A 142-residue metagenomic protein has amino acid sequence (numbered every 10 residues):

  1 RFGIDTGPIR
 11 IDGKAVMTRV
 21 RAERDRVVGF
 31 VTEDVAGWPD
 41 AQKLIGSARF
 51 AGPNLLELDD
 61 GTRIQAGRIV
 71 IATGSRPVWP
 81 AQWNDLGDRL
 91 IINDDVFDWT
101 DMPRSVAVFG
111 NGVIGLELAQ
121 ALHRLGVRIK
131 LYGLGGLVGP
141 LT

Functional and structural regions predicted by a protein language model:
R1-R19: Glycine-rich active-site loop/strand segments that organize a redox cofactor
G3, W38-D40, G126: Glycine-centered loop/turn motif at secondary-structure junctions
T6, R49, S75-P77, V113-L118: Short, flexible micro-motifs
G7, T18, A36-G37, I71 (+1 more regions): Short polybasic/polar patches that bind polyanions
A22-T32, F97-D98, P103-A107, V113-T142: Rossmann-like dinucleotide-binding cores of NAD(P)H-dependent redox enzymes
V27-F109: FAD-binding core/adjacent interface of flavoenzyme oxidoreductases
